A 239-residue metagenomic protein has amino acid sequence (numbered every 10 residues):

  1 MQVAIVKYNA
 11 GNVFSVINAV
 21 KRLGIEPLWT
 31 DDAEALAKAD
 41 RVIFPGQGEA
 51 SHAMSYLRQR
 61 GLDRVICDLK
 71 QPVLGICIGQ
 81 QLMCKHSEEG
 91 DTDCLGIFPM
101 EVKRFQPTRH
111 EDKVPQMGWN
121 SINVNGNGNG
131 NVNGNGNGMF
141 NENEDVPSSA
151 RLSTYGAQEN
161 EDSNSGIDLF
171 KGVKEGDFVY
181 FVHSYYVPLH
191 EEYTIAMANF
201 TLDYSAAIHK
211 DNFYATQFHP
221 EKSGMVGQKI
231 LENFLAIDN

Functional and structural regions predicted by a protein language model:
M1-A4: Extreme N-terminal starter segment of soluble prokaryotic enzymes
E26-P27, V102: Generic structural signal for residues in well-ordered beta-strands
A35-L36, V65: Structural alpha-helical scaffold elements that stabilize or flank donor/cofactor-binding regions in carbohydrate
A39: An anion/phosphate-binding loop that grips the pyrophosphate of nucleotide cofactors and donors
I43-P45: Structural motif
G48-N123, E232: Cysteine-nucleophile active-site neighborhood
D68, V102-N239: Amide-donor transfer/coupling interface in amidating biosynthetic enzymes
